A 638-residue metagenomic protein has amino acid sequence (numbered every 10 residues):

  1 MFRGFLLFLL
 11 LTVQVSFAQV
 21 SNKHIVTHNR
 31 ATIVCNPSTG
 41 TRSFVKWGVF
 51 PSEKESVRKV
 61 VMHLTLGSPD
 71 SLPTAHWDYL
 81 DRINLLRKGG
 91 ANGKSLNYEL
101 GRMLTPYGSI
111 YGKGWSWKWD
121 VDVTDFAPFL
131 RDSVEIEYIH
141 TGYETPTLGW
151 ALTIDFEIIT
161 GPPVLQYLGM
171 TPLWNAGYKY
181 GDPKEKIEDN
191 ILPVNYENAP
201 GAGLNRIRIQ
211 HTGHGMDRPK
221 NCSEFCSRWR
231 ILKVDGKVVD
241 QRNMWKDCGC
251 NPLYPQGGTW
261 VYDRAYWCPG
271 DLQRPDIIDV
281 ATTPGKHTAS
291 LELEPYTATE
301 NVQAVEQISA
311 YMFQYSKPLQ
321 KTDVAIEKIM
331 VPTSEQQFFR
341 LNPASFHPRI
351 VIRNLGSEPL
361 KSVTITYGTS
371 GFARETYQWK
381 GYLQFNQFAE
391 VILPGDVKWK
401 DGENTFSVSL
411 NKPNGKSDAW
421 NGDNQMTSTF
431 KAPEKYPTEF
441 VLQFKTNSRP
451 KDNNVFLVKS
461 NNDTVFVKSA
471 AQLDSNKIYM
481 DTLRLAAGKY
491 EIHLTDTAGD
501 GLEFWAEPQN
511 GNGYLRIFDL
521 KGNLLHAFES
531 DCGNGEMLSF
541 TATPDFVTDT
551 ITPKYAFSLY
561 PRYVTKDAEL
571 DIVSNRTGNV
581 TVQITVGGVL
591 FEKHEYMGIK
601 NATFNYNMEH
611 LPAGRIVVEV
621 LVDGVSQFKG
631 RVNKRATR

Functional and structural regions predicted by a protein language model:
M1-K23, V547: Bacterial Sec-dependent N-terminal signal peptides
Q19-I326, M330-P332, R340-F346, L355-E358 (+2 more regions): Extracellular/secretory-pathway and virion-surface proteins
H28-C35, Y296-P437, F546-P553: Extracellular/luminal regions of secreted and cell-surface proteins that mediate adhesion/ECM remodeling
G101-T105, S109-K113, W117, K246-T283 (+2 more regions): Loop and turn regions of beta-sandwich accessory domains that flank beta-strands and are enriched in small/polar
S357-S362, P450, L502, A568 (+1 more regions): Short acidic/proline- and small/hydrophobic-mixed sequence motifs that coincide with surface turns and coil-to-beta
P433-K435, F546-N575, T585-L590, A613 (+1 more regions): Surface-exposed, proline-anchored Ser/Thr-rich loop/turn motifs
N462, V582-E592, I616: Short, glycine-anchored, charge-dense loop/turn motifs used at functional sites
R516-I517, L525-A527, L570, E592 (+2 more regions): C-terminal tail/sorting-segment detector
